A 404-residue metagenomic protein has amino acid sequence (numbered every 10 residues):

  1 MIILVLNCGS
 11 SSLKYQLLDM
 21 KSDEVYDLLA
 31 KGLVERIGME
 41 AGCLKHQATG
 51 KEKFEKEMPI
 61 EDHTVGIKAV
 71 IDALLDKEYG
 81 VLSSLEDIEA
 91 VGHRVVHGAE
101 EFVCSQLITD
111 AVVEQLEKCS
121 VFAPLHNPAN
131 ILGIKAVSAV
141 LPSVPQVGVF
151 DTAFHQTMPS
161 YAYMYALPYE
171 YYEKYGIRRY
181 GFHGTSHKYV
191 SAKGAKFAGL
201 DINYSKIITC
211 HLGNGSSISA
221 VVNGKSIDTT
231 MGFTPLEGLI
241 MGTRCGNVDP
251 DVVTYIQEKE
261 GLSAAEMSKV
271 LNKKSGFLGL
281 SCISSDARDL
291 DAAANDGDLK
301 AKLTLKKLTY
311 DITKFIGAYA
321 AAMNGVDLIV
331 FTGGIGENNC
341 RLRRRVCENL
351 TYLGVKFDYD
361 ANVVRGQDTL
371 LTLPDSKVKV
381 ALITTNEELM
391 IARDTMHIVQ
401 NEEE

Functional and structural regions predicted by a protein language model:
I3, S12-I60, G232: Short glycine-rich, Thr/Ser-proximal phosphate-binding strand/loop in the N-terminal lobe of ATP-dependent enzymes
A73-E89, G194-D201, I316-D327: Phosphate/pyrophosphate-binding loops at sites that engage ATP/ADP/AMP, CoA/4′-phosphopantetheine, polyphosphate
L74, E78-H126, A153-A162: Short beta-strand-loop/turn "lid" adjacent to the catalytic site in phosphate-handling enzymes
S83-V96, P145-V147, N324-G334: Short glycine-rich phosphate-binding loop at a beta-alpha junction
F154-E258: Glycine-rich phosphate-binding loop of actin/hexokinase-like ATP-binding domains
V222, I227-E260, K269, G333-V364 (+1 more regions): Catalytic phosphate/nucleotide-handling subdomain of diverse soluble enzymes
K269, G276-L280, A287-A322: Adenine-nucleotide phosphate-binding core of ATP-dependent small-molecule kinases
K302, K306-V330, G336-E404: Internal helix-turn-beta structural module
